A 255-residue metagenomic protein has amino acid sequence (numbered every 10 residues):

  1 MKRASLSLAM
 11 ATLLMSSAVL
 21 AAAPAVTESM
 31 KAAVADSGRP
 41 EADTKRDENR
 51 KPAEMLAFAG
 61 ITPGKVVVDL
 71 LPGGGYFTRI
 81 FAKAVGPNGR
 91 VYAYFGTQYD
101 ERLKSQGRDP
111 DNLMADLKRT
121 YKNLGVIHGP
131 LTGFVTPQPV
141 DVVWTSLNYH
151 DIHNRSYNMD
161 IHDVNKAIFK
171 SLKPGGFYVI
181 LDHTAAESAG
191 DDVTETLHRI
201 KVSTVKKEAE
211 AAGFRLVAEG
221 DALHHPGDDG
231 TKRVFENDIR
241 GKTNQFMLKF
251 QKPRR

Functional and structural regions predicted by a protein language model:
M30-F58, T62: Class I SAM-dependent methyltransferase Rossmann-like catalytic core, especially the SAM/SAH-binding loop
G64-G73: Conserved class I S-adenosyl-L-methionine
A82-K83, M159-P174: A short glycine-rich, Lys/Arg-flanked "PGG" loop and its adjoining helix->strand segment in the class I
Y121, F134-W144: A short acidic, Gly/Pro-enriched loop at the edge of an enzyme's catalytic core that lines a small-molecule cofactor
D141-M159: A short SAM/SAH-binding and catalytic strip from SAM-dependent methyltransferases
G175-H183: Conserved beta-strand signature within the Rossmann-like core of class I S-adenosyl-L-methionine
D191-V217: Conserved Class I S-adenosyl-L-methionine
G227-R255: Core SAM-dependent methyltransferase catalytic element
